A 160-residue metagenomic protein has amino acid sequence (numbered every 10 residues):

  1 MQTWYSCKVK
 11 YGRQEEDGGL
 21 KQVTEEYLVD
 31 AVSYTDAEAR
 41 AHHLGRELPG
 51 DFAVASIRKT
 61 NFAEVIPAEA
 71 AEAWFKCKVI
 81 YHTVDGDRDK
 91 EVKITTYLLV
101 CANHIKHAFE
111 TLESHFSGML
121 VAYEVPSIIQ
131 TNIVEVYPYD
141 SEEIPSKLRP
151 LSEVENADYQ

Functional and structural regions predicted by a protein language model:
S6, Y11-A73, C77: Acidic (E/D-rich), amphipathic helical modules within compact regulatory domains
S6, Y27, L98-L99, Y159: Domain-level marker for long, solvent-exposed, non-transmembrane regions
R13-V29, R46, D85-L98, L120 (+1 more regions): A cross-kingdom feature marking solvent-exposed beta-strand/loop segments within repeated, beta-rich binding/scaffold
R40-G45, E110-M119, I144: Short, surface-exposed secondary-structure junctions/capping segments
R46-S56, S117-I128: Short loop-to-beta-strand transition segments
A55-L120: Short, solvent-exposed interaction modules
V121-Q160: Glycine-rich, aromatic-bearing surface loops/beta-hairpins
